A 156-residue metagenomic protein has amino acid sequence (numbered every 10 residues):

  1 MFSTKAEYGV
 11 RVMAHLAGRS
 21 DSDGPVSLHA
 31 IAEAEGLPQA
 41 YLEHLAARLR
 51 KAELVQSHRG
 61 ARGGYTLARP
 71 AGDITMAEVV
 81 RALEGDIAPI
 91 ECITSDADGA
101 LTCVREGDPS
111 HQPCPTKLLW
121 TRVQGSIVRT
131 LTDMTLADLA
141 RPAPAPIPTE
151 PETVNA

Functional and structural regions predicted by a protein language model:
M1-M13: Short alpha-helical segments that sit at the start of domains
V12-R19, A82: Short amphipathic alpha-helical elements of helix-turn-helix/winged-helix folds
H29-G36: A short alpha-helical element within helix-turn-helix/winged-helix DNA-binding domains across DNA-binding proteins
L42-R50: Basic amphipathic alpha-helical segments that dock to polyanions
L54-R62, T66-A68: Beta-hairpin "wing" of winged helix-turn-helix
A68-A156: Non-DNA-binding regulatory cores of transcription-related proteins, predominantly C-terminal effector-binding
